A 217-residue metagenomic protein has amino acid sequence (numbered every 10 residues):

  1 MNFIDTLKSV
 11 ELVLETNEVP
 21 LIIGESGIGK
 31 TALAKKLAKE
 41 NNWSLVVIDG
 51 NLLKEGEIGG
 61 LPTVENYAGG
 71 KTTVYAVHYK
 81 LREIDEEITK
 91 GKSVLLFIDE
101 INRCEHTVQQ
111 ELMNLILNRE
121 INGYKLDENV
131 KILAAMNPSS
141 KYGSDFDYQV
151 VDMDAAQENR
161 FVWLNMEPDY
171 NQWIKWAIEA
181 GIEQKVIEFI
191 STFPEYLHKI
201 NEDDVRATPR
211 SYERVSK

Functional and structural regions predicted by a protein language model:
M1-K217: C-terminal regulatory/interaction module of P-loop NTP-utilizing enzymes
